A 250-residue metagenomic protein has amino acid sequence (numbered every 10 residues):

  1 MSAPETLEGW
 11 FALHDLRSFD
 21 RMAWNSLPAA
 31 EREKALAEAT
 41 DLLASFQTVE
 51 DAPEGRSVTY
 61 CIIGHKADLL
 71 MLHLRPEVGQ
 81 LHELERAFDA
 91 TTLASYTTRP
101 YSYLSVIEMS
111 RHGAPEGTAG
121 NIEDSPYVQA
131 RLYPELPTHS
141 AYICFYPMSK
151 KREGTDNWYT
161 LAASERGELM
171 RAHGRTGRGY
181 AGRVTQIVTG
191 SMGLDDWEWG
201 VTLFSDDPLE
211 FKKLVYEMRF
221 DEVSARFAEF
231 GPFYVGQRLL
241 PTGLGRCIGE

Functional and structural regions predicted by a protein language model:
M1-E8, P53-D68, D89-T138, Y180-W197 (+1 more regions): Glycine-rich beta-strand-turn "strand-cap" elements at beta-sheet edges
M1-Q47, P76-Q80, Y103-R175, D206 (+1 more regions): Short S/T/G/P-rich N-terminal loop/turn motif that feeds into the first structured element of a domain
D15, C61-E77, I143-M148, L194-L209 (+2 more regions): Short, well-ordered beta-strand segments in beta-rich or mixed alpha/beta enzyme and ligand-binding folds
D41-E54, L74, A87, R152-E153 (+2 more regions): Long compositionally biased, domain-poor regions of proteins
L72-G79, E85-T92: N-terminal start-of-domain structural block
E83-A90, K213-R219: Short amphipathic alpha-helices in soluble, non-transmembrane regions that often serve as interface/regulatory elements
